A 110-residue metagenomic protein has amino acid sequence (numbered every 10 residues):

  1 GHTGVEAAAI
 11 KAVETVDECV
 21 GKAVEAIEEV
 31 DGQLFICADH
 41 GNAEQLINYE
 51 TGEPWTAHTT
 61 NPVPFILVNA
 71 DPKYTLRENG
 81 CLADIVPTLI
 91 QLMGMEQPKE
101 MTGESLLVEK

Functional and structural regions predicted by a protein language model:
G1-K110: Feature captures the catalytic ectodomains and active-site-proximal regions of enzymes that hydrolyze or transfer
